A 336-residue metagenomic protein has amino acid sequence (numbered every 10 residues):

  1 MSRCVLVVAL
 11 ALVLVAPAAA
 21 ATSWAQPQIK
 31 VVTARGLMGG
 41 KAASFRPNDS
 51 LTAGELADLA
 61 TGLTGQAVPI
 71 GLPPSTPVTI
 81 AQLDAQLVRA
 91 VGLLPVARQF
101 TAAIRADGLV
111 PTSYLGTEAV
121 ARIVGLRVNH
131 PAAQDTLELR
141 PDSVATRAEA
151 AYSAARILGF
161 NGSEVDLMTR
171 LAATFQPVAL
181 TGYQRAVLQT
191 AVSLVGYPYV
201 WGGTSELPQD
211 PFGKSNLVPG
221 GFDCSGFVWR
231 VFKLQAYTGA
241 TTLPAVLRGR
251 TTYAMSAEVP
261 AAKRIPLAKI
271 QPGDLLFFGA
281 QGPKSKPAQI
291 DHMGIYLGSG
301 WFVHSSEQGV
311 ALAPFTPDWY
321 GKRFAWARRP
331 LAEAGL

Functional and structural regions predicted by a protein language model:
V5-V15: Bacterial N-terminal signal peptides
A19-Q28, A34, M38-A53, T61-A119 (+3 more regions): Feature responds to low-complexity, polar/acidic, surface-exposed segments characteristic of secreted/exported proteins
T33-L37, T61-G65, V88-V96, R122-L126 (+5 more regions): Sec-exported extracytoplasmic/periplasmic mature domains
E55, E149, G273-D274: Structural motif
P74, P141, N216-V218, P283-P287: Short consensus segments that form the blades of beta-propeller domains, in both extracellular/periplasmic
T169-P244, R248, P287-Q289, G321 (+2 more regions): N-terminal capping segments
P177, R185-L188, Y237-L312, P317: ...with weaker cross-activation on analogous glycine-rich loops/strands in unrelated enzymes
Q308-R328, E333: Active-site signature of cysteine proteases
